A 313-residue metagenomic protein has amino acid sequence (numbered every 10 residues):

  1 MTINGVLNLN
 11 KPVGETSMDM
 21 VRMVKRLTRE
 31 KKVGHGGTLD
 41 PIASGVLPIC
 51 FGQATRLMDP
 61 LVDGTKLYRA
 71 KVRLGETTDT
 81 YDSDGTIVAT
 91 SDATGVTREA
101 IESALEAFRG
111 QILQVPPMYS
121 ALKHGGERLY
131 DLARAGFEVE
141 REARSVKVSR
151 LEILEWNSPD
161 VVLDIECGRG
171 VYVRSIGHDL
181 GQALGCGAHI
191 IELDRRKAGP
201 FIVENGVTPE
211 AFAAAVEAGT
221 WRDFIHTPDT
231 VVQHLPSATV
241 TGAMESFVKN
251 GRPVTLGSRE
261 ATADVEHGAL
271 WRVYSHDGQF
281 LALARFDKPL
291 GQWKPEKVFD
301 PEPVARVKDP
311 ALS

Functional and structural regions predicted by a protein language model:
M1-G14, M18-L39, A43, G64 (+3 more regions): Accessory RNA 3′-end/elbow-binding domains used by RNA modification enzymes
M1-V207, A282-A284: RNA pseudouridine synthases
